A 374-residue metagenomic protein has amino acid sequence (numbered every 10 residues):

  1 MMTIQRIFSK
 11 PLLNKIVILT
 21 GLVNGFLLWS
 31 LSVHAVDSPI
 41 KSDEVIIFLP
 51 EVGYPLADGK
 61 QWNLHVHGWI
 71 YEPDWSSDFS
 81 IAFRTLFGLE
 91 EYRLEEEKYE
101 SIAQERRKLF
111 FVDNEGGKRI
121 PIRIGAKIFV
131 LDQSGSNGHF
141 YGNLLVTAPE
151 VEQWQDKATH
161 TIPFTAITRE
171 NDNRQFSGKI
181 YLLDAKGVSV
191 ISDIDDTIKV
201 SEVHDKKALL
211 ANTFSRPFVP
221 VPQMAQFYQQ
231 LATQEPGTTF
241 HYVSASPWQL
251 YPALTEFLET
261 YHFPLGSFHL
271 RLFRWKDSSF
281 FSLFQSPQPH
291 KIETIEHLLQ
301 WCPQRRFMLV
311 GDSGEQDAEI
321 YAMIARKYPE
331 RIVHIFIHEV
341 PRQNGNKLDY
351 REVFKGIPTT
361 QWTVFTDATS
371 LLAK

Functional and structural regions predicted by a protein language model:
M1-L13: N-terminal secretory signal peptides that target proteins for export/translocation
V17-L28: Bacterial N-terminal signal peptides
L31-K179, S370-K374: Intrinsically disordered, serine/threonine/proline
S38-P39, S246-K374: C-terminal cap/substrate-recognition subdomain and adjoining C-terminal extension of metal-dependent phosphatase-like
K179-A185: Short beta-strand edge segments in extracellular beta-sheet folds
S189-S201: Asp-based phosphoryl-transfer active-site loop
F214-T238, W248-P252: Short, acidic loop-to-helix structural element flanking the phosphoryl-transfer center in phosphate-processing enzymes
T233-H241, Q300-F307: Short, surface-exposed connector motifs at secondary-structure boundaries
